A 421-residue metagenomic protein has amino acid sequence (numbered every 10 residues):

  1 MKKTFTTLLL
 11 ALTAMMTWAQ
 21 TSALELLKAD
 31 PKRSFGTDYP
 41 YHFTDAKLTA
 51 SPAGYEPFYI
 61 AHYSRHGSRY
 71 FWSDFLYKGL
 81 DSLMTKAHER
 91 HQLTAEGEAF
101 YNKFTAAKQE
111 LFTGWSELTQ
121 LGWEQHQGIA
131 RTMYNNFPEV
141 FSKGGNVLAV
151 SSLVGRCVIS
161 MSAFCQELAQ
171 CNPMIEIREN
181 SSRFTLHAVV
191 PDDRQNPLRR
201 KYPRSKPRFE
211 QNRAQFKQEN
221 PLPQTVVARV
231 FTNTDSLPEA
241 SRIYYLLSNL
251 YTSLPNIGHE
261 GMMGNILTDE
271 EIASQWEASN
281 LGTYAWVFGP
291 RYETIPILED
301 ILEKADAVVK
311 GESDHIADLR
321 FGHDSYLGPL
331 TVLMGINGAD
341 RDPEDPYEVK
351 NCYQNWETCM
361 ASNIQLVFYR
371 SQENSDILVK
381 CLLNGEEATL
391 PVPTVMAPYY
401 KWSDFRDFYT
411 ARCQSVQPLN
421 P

Functional and structural regions predicted by a protein language model:
M1-A23: Bacterial Sec-dependent N-terminal signal peptides
Q20-N146, S152-D318, G322-P421: Signature for phosphate-centric chemistry
